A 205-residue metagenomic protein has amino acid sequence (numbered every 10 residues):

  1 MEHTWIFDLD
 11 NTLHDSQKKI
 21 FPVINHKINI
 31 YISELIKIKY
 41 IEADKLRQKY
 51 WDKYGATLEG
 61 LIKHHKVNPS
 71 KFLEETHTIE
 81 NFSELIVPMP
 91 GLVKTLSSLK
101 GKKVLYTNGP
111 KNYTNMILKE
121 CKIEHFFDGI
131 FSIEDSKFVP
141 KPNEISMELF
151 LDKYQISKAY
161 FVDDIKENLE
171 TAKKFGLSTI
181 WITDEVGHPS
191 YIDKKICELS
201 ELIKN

Functional and structural regions predicted by a protein language model:
M1-H3, S97, P110-N205: Asp-based, Mg2+/Mn2+-dependent phosphohydrolase catalytic module
E2-P90: N-terminal helical cap/lid subdomain that shapes the substrate entry/recognition surface in HAD-like hydrolases
N11, L105-N108, D163: Conserved residues at beta->alpha junctions
D15, L105-T107, W181: Hydrophobic residues in well-ordered beta-strands that form the structural core
K71-E84, L92-K119, I130-I133: Substrate-recognition element of Asp-dependent hydrolases with the DxDx(T/V) motif
P88, Y106, V139: Residue-level marker of regulatory loop/turn positions in helix-turn-helix DNA-binding domains and in histidine
